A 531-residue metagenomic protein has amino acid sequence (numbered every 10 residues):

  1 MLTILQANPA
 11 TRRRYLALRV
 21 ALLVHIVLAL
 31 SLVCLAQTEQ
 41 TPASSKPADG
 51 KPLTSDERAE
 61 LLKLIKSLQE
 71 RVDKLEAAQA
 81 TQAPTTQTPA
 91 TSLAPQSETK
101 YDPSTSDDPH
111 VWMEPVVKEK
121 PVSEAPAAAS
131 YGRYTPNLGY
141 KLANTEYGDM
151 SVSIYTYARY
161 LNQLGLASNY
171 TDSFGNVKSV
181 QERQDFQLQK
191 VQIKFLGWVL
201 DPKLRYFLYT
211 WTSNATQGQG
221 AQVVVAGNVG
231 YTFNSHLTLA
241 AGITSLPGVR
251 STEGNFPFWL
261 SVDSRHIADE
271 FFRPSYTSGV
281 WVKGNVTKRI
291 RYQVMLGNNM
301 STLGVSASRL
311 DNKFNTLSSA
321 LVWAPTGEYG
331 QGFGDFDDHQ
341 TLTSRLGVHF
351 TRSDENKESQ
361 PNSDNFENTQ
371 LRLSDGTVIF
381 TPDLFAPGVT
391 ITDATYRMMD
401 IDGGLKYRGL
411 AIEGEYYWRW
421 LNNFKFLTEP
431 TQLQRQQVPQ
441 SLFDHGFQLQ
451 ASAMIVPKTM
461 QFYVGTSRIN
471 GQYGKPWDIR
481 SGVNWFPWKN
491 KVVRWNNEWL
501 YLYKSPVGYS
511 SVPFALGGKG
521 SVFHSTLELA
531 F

Functional and structural regions predicted by a protein language model:
M1-L18: N-terminal secretory signal peptides that target proteins for export/translocation
L2, C34-Y157, L164, R289 (+1 more regions): N-terminal periplasmic/intermembrane-space "pro-region" immediately following the signal or transit peptide
R19-S31: Bacterial N-terminal signal peptides
A125-P126, G165, H339-R352, N356-F531: Outer-membrane beta-barrel pore domains
T135-D172, V177-T302, R309-Y329, F333 (+5 more regions): Outer membrane beta-barrel
